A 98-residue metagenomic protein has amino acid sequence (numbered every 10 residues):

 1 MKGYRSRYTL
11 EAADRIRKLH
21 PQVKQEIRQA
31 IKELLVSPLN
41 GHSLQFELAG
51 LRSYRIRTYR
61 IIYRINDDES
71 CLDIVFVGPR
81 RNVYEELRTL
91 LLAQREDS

Functional and structural regions predicted by a protein language model:
M1-Q25: Arg/Lys-rich, positively charged N-terminal/basic patches that mediate binding to nucleic acids
K2-R5, R64-S98: Enriched for short, Lys/Arg-rich terminal
T9-E11, Q29-I31, R52-I56: Short, functional N-terminal and low-complexity linear motifs
Q22-K24, I31, Y59-I62, L87-R88: Enrichment for repetitive, rod-forming helical segments
E33-S37: Short proline/glycine- and basic residue-enriched helix-capping loop/turn segments at helix->loop/beta transitions
L39-N82: Basic/aromatic recognition patch in beta-strand/loop cores that engages polyanionic ligands
